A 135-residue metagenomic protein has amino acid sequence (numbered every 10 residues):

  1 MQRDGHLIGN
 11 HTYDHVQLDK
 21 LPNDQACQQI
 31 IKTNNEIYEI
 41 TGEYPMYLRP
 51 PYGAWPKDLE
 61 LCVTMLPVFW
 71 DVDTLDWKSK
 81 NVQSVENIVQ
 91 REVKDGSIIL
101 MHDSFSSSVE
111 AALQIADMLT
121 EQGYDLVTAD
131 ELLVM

Functional and structural regions predicted by a protein language model:
R3, G9, Y13-D125, D130-M135: Catalytic domains of cell-wall/extracellular-matrix polysaccharide-remodeling enzymes, centered on de-N-acetylation
